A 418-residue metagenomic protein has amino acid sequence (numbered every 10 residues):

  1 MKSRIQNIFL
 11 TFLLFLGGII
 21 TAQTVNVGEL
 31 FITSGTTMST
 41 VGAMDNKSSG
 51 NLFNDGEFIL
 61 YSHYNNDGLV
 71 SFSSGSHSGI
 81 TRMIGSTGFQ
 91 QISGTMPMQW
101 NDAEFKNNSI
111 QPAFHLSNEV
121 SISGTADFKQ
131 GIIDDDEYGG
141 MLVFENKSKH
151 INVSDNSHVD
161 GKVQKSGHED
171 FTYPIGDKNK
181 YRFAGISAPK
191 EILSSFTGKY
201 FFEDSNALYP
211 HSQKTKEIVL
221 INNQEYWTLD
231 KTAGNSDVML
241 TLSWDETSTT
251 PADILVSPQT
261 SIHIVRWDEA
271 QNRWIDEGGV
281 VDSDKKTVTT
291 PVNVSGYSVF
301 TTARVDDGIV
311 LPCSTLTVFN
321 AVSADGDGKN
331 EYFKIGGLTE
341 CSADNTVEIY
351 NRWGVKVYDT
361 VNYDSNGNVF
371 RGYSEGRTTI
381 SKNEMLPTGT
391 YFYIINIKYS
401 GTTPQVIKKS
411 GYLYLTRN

Functional and structural regions predicted by a protein language model:
M1-E29, F300-A303: Bacterial Sec-dependent N-terminal signal peptides
Q23-T24, L255-S261, W267-N330, K334 (+1 more regions): Proteolytic cleavage junctions
T24-E104, S109, S117, G124-Q271: Self-processing/autoproteolytic domain segments and adjacent N-terminal interaction modules in large, modular
I133, L240, I264-V265, F300 (+3 more regions): Residue-level detector of buried hydrophobic side-chain packing in well-ordered secondary-structure elements
Y226-K231, T289-P291, K382: Beta-strand-rich interaction surfaces with strong enrichment in secreted/lumenal proteins
T241-S243, K286-N293, N368-E375: Exposed aromatic-hydrophobic patches
V265-R273, Y350-V357: Change "in extracellular beta-sheet-rich domains … of secreted and cell-surface proteins" to "in beta-sheet-rich domains
L311-N418: Short loop/turn motifs at secondary-structure boundaries
